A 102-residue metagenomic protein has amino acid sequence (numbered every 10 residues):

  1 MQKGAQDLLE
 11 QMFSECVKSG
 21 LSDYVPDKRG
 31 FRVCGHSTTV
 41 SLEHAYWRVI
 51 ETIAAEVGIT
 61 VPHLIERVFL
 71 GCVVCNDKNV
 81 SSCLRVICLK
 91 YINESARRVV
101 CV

Functional and structural regions predicted by a protein language model:
M1, Y24, C34-G35, K78 (+1 more regions): Aromatic-residue detector
M1-E15: Short, basic/low-complexity N-terminal boundary segments at the transition from targeting/disordered tails
L8, C75-V102: Short, positively charged interaction helices/loops
E15-S41: Short Lys/Arg-rich basic patches
R32, T38-C83: Amphipathic, hydrophobic secondary-structure cores in small proteins
